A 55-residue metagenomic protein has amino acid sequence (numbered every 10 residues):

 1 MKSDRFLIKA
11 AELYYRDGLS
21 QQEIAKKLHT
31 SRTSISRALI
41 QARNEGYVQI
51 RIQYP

Functional and structural regions predicted by a protein language model:
S3-G18: Short, amphipathic alpha-helical "recognition" segments used to contact nucleic acids or chromatin
A11, Q22, L39: Short glycine-/small-residue-rich flexible loop motifs, especially phosphate/cofactor-binding loops
L19-S20, V48: Conserved hydrophobic residue
S20-Q21, Q53: A generic structural signal for solvent-exposed, polar alpha-helical segments
E23-L28: Short alpha-helical "recognition helix" segments of helix-turn-helix
I40-P55: HTH-adjacent hinge/linker in prokaryotic transcriptional regulators
